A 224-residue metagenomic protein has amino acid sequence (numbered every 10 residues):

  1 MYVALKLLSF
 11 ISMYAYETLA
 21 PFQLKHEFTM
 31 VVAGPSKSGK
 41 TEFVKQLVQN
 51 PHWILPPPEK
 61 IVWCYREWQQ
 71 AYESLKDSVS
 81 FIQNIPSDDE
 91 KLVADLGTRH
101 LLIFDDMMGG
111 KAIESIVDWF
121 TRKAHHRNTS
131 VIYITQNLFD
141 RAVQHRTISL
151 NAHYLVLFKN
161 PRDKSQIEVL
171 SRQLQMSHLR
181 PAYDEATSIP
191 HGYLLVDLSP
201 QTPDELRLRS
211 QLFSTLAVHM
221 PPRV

Functional and structural regions predicted by a protein language model:
M1-L8: Charged, amphipathic alpha-helical linker segments immediately N-terminal to NTP-binding catalytic cores
L8-I11, F213: Intrinsically disordered, low-complexity segments enriched in Ser/Pro/Gly/Ala and basic residues
F10-L24: Pre-Walker A adenine-sensing motif
Y16, F28-H52, V62, R66-Q70 (+1 more regions): Conserved P-loop NTPase motor cores
P57: Conserved SF1/SF2 helicase motif Ia
T147-V224: Conserved GTP-binding G-domain of TRAFAC-class P-loop NTPases and closely related GTPase folds
